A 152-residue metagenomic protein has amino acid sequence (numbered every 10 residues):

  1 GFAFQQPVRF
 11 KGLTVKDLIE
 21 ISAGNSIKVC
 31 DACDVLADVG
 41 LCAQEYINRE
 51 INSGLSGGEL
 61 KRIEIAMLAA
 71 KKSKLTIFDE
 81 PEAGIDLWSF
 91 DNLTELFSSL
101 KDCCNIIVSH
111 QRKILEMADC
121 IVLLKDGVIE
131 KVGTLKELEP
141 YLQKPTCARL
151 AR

Functional and structural regions predicted by a protein language model:
G1-Q5, I106: ABC nucleotide-binding domain signature
Q6, G12-K28: Q-loop/switch helix immediately C-terminal to the Walker
E64-I65, V108: Hydrophobic anchor residue at the start of the ABC signature
L68-A69: ABC ATPase C-loop
I77-P81, D86: Walker B catalytic motif
L96-S109, L115: Conserved catalytic loops of ABC-family nucleotide-binding domains
E116-L123: Conserved catalytic segment of ABC-fold P-loop ATPases
